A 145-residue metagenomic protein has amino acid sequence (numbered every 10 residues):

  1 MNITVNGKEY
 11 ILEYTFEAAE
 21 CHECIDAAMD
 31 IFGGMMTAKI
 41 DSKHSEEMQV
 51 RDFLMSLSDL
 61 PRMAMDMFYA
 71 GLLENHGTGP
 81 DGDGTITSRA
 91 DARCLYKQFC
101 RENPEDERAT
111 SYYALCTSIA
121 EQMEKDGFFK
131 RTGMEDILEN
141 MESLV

Functional and structural regions predicted by a protein language model:
M1-E9, G34-R51, R62, T78-V145: Charged interaction scaffolds used for protein-protein
E13-T15: Short linear motifs in exposed loops
E17-K39: Short, surface-exposed, low-complexity cationic segments
R51-L57: A short glycine/serine-rich beta->alpha loop
R62-G71: Elongated alpha-helical scaffolds
